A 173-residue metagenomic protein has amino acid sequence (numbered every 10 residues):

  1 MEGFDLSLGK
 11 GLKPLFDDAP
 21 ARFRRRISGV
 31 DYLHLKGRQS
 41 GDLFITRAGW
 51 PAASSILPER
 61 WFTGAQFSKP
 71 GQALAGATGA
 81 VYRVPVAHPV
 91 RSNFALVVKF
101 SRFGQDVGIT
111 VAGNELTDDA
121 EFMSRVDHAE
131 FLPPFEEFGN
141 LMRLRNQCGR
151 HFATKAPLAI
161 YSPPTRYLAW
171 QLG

Functional and structural regions predicted by a protein language model:
E2-Q72: Juxta-kinase regulatory segment immediately upstream of eukaryotic protein kinase catalytic domains
S55-G173: Conserved ATP-binding subdomain of kinase catalytic cores across diverse folds
